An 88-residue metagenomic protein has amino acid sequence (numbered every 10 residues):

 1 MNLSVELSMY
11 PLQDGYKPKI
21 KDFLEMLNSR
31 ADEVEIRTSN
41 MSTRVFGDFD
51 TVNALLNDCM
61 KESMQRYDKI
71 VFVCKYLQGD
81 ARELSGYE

Functional and structural regions predicted by a protein language model:
M1-E88: Charge-rich, low-complexity N-terminal segments
